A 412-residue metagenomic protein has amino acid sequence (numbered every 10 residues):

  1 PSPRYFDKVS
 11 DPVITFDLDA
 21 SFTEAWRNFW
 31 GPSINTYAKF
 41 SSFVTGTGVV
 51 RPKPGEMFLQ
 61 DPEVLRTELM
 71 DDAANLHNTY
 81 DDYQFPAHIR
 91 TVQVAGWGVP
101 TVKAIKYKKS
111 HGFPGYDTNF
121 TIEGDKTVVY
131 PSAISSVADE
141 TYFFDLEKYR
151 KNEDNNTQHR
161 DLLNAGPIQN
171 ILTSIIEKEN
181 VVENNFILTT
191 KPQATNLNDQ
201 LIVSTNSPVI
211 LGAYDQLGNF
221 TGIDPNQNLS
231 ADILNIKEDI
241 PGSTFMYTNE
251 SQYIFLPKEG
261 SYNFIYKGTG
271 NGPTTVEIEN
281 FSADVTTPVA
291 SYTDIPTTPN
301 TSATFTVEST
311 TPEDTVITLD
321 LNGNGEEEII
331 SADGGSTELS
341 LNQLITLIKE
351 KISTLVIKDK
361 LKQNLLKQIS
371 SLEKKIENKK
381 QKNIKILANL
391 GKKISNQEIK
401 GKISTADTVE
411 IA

Functional and structural regions predicted by a protein language model:
P1-I187: Helical cap/lid subdomain of alpha/beta-hydrolase-fold lipid enzymes that gates access to the catalytic pocket
E183-A412: Extracellular glycoprotein-like low-complexity segments
